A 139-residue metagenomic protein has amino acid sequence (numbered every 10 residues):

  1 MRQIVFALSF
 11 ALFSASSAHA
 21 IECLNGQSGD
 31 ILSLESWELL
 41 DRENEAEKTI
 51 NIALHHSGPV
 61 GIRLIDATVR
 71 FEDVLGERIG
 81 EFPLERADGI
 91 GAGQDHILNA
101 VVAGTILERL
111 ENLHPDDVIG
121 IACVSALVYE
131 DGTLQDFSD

Functional and structural regions predicted by a protein language model:
V5-A15: Bacterial N-terminal signal peptides
A20-A53, S57: Low-complexity, acidic Ser/Thr/Pro/Gly-rich terminal tails and inter-domain linkers that flank the onset of structured
L54-H56, F71, V102, L127: Hydrophobic beta-strand positions in extracellular immunoglobulin-like domains
H56-G61, L75: Short, acidic/polar linear motifs in exposed loop/turn regions
G61-T68, R78-P83: Short, hydrophobic/aromatic beta-strand segments
D73-E77, D131-T133: Solvent-exposed strand-loop boundary residues in beta-sheet-rich modules
E77-L113: Intrinsically disordered, low-complexity Pro/Gly/Ser/Thr-rich segments with frequent PxxP/GP/PP motifs and embedded
N99-D139: Terminal connector regions
